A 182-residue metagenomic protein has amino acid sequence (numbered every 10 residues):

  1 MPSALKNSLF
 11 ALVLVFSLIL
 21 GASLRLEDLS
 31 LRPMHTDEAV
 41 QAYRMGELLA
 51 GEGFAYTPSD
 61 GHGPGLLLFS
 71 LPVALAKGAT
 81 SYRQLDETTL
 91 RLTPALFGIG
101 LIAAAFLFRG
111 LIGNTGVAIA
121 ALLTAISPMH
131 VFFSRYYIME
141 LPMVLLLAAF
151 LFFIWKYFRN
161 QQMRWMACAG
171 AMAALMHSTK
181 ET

Functional and structural regions predicted by a protein language model:
P2-T182: Membrane-integral, polyisoprenol-dependent glycosyltransferases of the GT-C/oligosaccharyltransferase superfamily
